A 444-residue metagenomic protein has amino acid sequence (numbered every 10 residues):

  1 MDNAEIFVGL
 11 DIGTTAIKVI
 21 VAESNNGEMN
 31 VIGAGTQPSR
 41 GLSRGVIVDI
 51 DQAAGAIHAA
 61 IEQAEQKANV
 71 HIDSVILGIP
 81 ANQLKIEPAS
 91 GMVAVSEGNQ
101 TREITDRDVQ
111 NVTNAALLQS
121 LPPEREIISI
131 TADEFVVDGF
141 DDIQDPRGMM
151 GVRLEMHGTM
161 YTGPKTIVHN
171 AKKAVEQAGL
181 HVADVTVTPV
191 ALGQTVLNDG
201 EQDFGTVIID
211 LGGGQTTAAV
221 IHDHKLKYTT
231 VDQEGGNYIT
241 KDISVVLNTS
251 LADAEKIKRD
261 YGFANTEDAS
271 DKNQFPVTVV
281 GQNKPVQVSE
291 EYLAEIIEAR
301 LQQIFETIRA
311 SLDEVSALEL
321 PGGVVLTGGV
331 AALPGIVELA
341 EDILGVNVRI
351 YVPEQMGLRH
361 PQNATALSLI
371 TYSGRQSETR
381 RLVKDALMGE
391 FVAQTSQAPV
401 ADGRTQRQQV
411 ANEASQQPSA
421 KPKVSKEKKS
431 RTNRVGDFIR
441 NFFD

Functional and structural regions predicted by a protein language model:
M1-A16, I20-S74, I79-T206, S250-L251 (+5 more regions): Nucleotide/phosphate-binding catalytic cleft detector across ATP-hydrolyzing and phosphate-transferring enzymes
L10, V19, L77, V175 (+5 more regions): Residue-level signature of catalytic and energy-coupling elements of molecular machines, predominantly ATP/GTP-dependent
A34, K225, Q233-E234, L247 (+7 more regions): Tubulin/FtsZ superfamily GTPase core signature
R153-E155, H222-K225, S316-G322: Short, surface-exposed connector motifs at secondary-structure boundaries
Q194-T266, S270: Acidic, glycine-rich loop-and-beta core segments that form the ion-binding/anion-interacting portion of active sites
K227-Y228, K241, Y292, V348-M356: Short beta-alpha connecting loops at secondary-structure transitions that line or flank enzyme active sites
F263, L320-L339: Glycine-rich phosphate-binding loops at beta-strand->alpha-helix junctions
P353-V400: Glycine-rich phosphate-binding/hydrolytic loop that grips phosphoryl groups
